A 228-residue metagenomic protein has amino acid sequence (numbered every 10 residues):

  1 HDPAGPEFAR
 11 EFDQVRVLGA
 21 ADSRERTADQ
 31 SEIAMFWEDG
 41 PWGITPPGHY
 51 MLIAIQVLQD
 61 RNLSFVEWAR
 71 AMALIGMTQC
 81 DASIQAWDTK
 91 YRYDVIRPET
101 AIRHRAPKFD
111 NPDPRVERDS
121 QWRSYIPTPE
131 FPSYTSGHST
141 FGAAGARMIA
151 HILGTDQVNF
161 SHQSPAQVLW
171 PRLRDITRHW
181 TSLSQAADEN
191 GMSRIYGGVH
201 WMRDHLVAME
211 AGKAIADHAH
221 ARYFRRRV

Functional and structural regions predicted by a protein language model:
H1-V228: Acidic/polar surface patches and capping/hinge elements
